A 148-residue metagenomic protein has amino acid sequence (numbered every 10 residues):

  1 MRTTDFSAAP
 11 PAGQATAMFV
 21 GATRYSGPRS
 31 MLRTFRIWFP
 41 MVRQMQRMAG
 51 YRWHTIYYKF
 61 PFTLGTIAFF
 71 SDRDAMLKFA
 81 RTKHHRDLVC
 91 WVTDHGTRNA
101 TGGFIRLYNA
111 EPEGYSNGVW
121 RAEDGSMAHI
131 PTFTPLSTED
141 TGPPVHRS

Functional and structural regions predicted by a protein language model:
M1-T63, L77-K78, T101-S148: Short S/T/G/P-rich N-terminal loop/turn motif that feeds into the first structured element of a domain
I67: Ligand-binding pocket scaffold of soluble enzyme catalytic domains
F70: Exposed, tryptophan/tyrosine-rich binding patches on extracellular proteins that engage cell-surface glycans
R73-F104: An amphipathic, aromatic/His-enriched active-site/gating alpha helix that lines ligand/cofactor pockets
